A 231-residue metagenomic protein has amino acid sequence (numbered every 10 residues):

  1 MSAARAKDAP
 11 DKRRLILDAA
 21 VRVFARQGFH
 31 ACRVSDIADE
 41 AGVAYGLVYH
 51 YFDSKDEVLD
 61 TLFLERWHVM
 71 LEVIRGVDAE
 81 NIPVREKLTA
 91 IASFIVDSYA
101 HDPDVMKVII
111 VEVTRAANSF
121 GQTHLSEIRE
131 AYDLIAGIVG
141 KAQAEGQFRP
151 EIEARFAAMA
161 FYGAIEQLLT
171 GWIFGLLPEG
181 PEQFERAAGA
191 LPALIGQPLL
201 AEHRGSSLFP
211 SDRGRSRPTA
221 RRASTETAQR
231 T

Functional and structural regions predicted by a protein language model:
M1-D11, R22, F174, H203-T231: N-terminal intrinsically disordered/low-complexity leader segments
P10, R14, D18, R22 (+11 more regions): Generic detection of well-ordered alpha-helical segments
L15, V23-E57, T61: Helix-turn-helix
E65, R75-D104, A154-F161, E185-A188 (+2 more regions): Hydrophobic alpha-helical connector segments
H68-R75, H101, S119-E145, R155-M159 (+3 more regions): Amphipathic alpha-helical packing segments from all-alpha helical-bundle domains
M70, T89-I110, A136-G137, Y162 (+2 more regions): Helical hydrophobic small-molecule/effector-binding pocket
A100-S119, T170-F174: Amphipathic alpha-helical segments used for helix-helix packing
K107-I109, Q122, E151, L177 (+2 more regions): Short, hydrophobic secondary-structure boundary micro-motifs
